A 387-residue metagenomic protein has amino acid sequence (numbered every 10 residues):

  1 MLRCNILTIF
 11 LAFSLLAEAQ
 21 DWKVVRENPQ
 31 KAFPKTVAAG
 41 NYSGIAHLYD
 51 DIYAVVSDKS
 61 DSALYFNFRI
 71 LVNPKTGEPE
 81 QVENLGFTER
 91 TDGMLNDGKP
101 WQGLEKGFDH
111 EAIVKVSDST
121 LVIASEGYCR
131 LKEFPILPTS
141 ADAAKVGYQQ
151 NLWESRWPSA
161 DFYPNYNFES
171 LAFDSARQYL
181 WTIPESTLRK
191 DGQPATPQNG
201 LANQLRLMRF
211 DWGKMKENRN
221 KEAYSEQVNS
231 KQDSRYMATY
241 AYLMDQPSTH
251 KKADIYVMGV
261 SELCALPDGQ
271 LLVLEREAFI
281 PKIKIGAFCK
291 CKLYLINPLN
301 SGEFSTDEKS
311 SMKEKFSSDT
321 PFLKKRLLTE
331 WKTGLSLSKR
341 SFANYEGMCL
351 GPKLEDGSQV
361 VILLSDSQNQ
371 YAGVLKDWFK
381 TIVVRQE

Functional and structural regions predicted by a protein language model:
M1-D21: Bacterial Sec-dependent N-terminal signal peptides
Q20-E387: Sequence/structural signature of beta-propeller domains
